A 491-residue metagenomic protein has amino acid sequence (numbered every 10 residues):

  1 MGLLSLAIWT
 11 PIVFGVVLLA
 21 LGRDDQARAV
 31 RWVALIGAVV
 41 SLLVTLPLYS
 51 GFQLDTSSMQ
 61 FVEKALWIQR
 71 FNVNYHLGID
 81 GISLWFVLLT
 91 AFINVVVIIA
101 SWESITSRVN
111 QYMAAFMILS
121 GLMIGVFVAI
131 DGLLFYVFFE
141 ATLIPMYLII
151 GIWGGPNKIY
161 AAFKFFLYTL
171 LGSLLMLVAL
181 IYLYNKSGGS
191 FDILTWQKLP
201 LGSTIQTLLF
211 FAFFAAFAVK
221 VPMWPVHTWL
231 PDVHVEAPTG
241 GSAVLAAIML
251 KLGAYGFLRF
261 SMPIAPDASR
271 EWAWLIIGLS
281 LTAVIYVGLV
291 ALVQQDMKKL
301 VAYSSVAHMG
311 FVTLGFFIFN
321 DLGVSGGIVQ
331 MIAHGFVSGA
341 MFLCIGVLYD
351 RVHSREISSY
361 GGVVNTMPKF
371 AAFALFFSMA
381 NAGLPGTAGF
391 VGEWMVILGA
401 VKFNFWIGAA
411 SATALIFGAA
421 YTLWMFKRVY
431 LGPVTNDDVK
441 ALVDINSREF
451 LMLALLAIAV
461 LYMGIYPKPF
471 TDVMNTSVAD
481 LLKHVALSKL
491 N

Functional and structural regions predicted by a protein language model:
G2-L3, V17-A114, S190, L194-K198 (+1 more regions): Transmembrane helix-loop-helix hairpins at membrane boundaries of multipass inner-membrane proteins
S5-L21, L35-S50, L89-S101, L119-G121 (+5 more regions): Central hydrophobic cores of alpha-helical transmembrane segments in multi-pass inner-membrane proteins across all
A27-V39, Y160-L170, M367-F370, S447-L455: Alpha-helical transmembrane segments and their helix-start/interface "positive-inside/aromatic belt" motifs in integral
I36-G51, T169-V178, I416, L455-P469: Hydrophobic alpha-helical membrane-insertion segments
V96-E103, G121-L133, M146-R428: Hydrophobic transmembrane alpha-helices and their helix-loop junctions in integral membrane proteins
I99-A115, T239, A247, D438-R448: Cytoplasmic juxtamembrane regions at transmembrane-helix boundaries
E140: Short phosphate-coordinating micro-motif centered on Lys-Gly-acidic
M367-K369, L423-N491: Cytoplasmic/organellar membrane-interface segments at the starts of transmembrane helices in multi-pass inner-membrane
